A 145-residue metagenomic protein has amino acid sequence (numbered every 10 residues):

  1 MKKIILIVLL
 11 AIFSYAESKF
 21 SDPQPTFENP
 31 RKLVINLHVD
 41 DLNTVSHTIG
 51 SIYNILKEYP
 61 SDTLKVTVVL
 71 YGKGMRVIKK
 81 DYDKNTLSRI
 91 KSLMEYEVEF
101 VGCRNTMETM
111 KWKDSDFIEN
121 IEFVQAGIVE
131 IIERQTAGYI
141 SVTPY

Functional and structural regions predicted by a protein language model:
I4-I12: Sec-dependent N-terminal signal peptides
E17-Y145: Secreted/extracellular ectodomain signature
